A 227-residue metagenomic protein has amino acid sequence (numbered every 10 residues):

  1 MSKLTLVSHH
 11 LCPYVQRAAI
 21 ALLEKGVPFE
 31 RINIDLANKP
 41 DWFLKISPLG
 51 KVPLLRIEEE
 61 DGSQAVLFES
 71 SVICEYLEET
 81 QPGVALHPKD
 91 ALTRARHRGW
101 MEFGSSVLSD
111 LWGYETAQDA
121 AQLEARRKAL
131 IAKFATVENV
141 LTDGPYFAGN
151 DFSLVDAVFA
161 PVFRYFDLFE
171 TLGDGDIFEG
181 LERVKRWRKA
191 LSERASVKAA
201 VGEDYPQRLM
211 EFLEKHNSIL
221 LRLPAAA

Functional and structural regions predicted by a protein language model:
M1-P145, H216-L220, P224-A227: GST-like domain detector, emphasizing the conserved glutathione-binding G-site in the N-terminal thioredoxin-like
F68, L111, R126, R164-Y165 (+3 more regions): Catalytic cores of transferase enzymes with a strong primary signal for eukaryotic protein kinases
W100-F103, Y114, A160, E203-Q207: Short acidic/histidine-centered micro-motifs embedded in hydrophobic/aromatic stretches that mark compact functional
W100-M101, K133-F134, G180-S196: Short, mixed-charge aromatic SLiMs
N139-N150, A195-A200: Surface-exposed helix-capping loop/turn segments at secondary-structure junctions
F147-L172, D176-R186, A190-L191: GST superfamily/GST-like fold recognition
K189-A227: Long hydrophobic alpha-helical segments typical of transmembrane helices together with their membrane-interfacial
